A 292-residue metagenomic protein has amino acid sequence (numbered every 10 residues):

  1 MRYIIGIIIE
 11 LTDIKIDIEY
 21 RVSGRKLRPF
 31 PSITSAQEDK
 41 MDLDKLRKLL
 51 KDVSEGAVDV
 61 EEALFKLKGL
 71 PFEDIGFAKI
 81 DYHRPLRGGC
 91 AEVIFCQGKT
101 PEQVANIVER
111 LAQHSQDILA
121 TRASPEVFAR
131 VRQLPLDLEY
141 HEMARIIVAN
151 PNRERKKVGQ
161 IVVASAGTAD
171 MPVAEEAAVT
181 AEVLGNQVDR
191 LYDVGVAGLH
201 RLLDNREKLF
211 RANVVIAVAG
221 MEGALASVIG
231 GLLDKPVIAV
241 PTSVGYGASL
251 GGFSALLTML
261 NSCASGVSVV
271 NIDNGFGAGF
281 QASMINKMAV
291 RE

Functional and structural regions predicted by a protein language model:
K26-K40: Short, Lys/Arg-enriched N-terminal segments with co-localized hydrophobic residues within the first ~10-30 amino acids
M41-S124, F128, L134: Long amphipathic alpha-helical segments
E102-V104, D170-E175, L199-H200, A219-V228 (+2 more regions): Short glycine/serine/threonine-rich phosphate/pyrophosphate-binding segments that cradle anionic phosphate groups
I146-V148, Q187-K208, F253-S254, V270: Glycine-rich oxoanion-binding loops at beta->alpha junctions
V158-H200: Glycine-rich phosphate/diphosphate-binding loop of Rossmann-like nucleotide-binding domains
D204-T242: Glycine-rich phosphate-binding loop
V244, A248-E292: C-terminal binding/interaction regions
